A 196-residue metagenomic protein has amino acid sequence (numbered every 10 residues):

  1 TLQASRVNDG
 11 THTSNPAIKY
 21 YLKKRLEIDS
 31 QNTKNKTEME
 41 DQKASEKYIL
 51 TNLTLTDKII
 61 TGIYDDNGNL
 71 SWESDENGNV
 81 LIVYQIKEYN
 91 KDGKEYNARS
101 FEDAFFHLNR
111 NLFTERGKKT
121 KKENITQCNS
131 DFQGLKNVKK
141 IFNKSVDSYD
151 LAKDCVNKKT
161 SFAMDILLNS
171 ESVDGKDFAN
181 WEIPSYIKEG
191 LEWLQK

Functional and structural regions predicted by a protein language model:
T1-K196: Acidic, divalent-metal-binding catalytic cores of TOPRIM and closely related two-metal-ion phosphodiester/pyrophosphate
